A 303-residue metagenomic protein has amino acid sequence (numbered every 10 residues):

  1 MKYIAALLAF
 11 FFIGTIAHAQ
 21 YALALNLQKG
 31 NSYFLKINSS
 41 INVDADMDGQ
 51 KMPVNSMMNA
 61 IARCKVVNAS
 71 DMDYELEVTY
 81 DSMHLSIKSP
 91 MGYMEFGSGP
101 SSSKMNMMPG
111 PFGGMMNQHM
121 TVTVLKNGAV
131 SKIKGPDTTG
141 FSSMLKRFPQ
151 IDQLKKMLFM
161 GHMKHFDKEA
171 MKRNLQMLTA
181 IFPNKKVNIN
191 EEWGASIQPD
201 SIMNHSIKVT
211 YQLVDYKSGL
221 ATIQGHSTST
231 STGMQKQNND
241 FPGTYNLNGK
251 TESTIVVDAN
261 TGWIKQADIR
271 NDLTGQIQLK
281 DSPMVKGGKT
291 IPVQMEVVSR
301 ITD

Functional and structural regions predicted by a protein language model:
M1-L25: Bacterial Sec-dependent N-terminal signal peptides
Q20-D303: Signature of exported/secreted
